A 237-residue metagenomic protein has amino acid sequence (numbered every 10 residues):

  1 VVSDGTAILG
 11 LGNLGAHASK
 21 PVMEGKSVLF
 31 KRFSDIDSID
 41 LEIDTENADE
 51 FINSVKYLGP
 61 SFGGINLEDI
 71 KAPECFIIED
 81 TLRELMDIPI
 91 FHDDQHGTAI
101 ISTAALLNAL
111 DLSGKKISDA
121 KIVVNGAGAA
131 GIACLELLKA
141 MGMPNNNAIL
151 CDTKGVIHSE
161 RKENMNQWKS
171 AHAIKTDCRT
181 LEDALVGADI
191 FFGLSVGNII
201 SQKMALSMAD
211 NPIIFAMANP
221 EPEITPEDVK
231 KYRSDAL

Functional and structural regions predicted by a protein language model:
V1-D4, N66-E68, N125, C151-D152 (+1 more regions): Short beta-strand segments
V2-A120: Glycine/serine-rich phosphate-binding loop and adjoining beta1-alpha1 elements at the start of nucleotide-handling
D4-A7, D152-G155, N198, N219-P222: Glycine-rich beta-alpha junction loops
L9, L14-S34, H96, I100-F192 (+1 more regions): Glycine-rich phosphate/diphosphate-binding loop of Rossmann-like nucleotide-binding domains
S34, L85-M86, P144, D210 (+1 more regions): Short, structured coil segments at secondary-structure junctions
G64, D189-I190, I213, L237: Short, Asp-centered acidic motifs that coordinate Mg2+ and/or phosphate in catalytic or ligand-binding sites
I78-L85, C178, E182-G187, S195-I214: Rossmann-fold NAD(P) dinucleotide-binding segment
N198-L237: Rossmann-fold NAD(P)-binding glycine/threonine-rich loop
